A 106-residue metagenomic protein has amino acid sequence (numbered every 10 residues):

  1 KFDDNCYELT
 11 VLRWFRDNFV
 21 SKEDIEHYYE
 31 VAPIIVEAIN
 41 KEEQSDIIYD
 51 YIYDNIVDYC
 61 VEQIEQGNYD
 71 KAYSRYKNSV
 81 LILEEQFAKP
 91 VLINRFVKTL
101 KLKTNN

Functional and structural regions predicted by a protein language model:
K1-N106: Long, compositionally biased charged/polar accessory segments in the mid-to-C-terminal portions of proteins
